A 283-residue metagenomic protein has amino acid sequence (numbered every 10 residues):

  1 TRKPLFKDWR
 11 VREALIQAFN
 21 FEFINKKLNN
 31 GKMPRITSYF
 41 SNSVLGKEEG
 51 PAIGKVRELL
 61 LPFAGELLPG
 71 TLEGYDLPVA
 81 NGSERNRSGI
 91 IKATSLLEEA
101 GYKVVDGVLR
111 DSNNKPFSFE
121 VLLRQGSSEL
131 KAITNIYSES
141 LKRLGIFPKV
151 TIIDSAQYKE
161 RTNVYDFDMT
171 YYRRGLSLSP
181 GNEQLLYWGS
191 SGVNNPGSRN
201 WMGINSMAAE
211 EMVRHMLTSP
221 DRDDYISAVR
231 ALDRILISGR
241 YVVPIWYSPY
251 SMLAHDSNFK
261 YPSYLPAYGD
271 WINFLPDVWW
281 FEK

Functional and structural regions predicted by a protein language model:
T1-K3, L72: Periplasmic solute-binding protein
F6: Conserved binding/catalytic microenvironments
W9, I90-E120: Immediate post-signal peptide segment of exported/extracytoplasmic ligand-binding proteins
I16-L77, I91-T94, E129-E139, E160-K283: Detector for C-terminal structural segments
P116-G126, P148-T151, D168: Short, well-ordered beta-strand elements
V150-E160: Short helix-initiation/N-cap motifs at beta->coil->alpha
